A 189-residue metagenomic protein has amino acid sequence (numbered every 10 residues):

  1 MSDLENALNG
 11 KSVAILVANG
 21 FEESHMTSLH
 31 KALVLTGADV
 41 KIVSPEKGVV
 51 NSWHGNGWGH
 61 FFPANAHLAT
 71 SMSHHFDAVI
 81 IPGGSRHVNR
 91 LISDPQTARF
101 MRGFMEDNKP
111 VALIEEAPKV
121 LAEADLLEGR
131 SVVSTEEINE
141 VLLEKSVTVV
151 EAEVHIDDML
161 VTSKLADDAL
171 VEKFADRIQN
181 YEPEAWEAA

Functional and structural regions predicted by a protein language model:
M1-D107, V111, V120-S131, N139-A189: Extended, subdomain-level signal for the structured scaffold at the beginning of enzyme domains
E115: Catalytic, metal-anchored helix/loop core of enzyme active sites in primary metabolism
